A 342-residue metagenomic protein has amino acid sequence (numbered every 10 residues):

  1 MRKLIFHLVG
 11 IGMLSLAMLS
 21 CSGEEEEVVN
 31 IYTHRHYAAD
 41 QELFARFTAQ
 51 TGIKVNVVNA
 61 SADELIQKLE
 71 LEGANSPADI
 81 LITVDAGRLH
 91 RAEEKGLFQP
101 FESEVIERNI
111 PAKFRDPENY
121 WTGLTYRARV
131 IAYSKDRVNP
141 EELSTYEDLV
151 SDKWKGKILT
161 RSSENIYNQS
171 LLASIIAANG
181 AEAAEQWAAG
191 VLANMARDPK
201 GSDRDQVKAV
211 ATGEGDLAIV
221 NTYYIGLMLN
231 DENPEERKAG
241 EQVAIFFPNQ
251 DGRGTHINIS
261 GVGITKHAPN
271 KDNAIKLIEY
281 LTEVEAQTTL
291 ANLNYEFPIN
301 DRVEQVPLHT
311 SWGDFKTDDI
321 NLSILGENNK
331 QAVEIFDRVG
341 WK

Functional and structural regions predicted by a protein language model:
M1-V29: Short, low-complexity disordered leader/linker segments with a strong preference for bacterial N-terminal type II
C21-R91, K342: Early extracytoplasmic/lumenal segment of secretory-pathway proteins
Y32-R35, P117-E118, Y133-K135, E141 (+3 more regions): Short beta-strand->loop
S76-L81, Q99-Y133, E147, K157-T160: A structural signal for short loop-to-beta-strand junctions that line the ligand-binding cleft of periplasmic/secreted
L89-L97, F114-S144, L172-A173, I257-G263: Periplasmic solute-binding protein
S174, N179-P248: Ligand-binding pocket segment of bilobal, Venus flytrap-like solute-binding proteins
S260-D319: Mature extracytoplasmic/periplasmic domains
P307-K342: Extracellular/periplasmic bilobal clamshell ligand-binding domains
